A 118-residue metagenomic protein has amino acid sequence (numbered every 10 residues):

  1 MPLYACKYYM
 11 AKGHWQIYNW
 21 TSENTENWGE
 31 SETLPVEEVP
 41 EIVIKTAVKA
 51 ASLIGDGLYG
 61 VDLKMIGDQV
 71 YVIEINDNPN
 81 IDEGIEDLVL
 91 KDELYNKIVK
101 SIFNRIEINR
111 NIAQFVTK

Functional and structural regions predicted by a protein language model:
M1-L53, N76-V99: ATP-dependent carboxylate/phosphate-activation module, predominantly the ATP-grasp catalytic core and closely related
D56-G67: A short glycine-rich, hydrophobically flanked beta-strand micro-motif that places a catalytic Asp/Glu for divalent metal
Q69-Y71: Conserved protein kinase catalytic/activation segment
E74-N76, N109: Intrinsically disordered, low-complexity peptide-like regions
L90-K118: Active-site "cap" helix and flanking loop/linker of ATP-utilizing ligase/carboxylase catalytic domains
